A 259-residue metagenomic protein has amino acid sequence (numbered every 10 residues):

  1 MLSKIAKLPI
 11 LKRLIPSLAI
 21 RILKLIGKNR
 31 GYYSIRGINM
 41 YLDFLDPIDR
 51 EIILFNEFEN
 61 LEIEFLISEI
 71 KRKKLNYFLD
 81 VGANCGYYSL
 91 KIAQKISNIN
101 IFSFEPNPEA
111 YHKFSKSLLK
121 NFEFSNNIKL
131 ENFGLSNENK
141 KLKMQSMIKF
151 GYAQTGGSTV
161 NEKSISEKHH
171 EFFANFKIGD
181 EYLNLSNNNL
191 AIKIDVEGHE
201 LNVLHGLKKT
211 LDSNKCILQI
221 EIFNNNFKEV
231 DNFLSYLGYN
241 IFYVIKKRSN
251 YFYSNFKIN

Functional and structural regions predicted by a protein language model:
M1-N259: Phosphate/nucleotide-binding beta-alpha loop and adjacent structural elements of enzyme active sites
